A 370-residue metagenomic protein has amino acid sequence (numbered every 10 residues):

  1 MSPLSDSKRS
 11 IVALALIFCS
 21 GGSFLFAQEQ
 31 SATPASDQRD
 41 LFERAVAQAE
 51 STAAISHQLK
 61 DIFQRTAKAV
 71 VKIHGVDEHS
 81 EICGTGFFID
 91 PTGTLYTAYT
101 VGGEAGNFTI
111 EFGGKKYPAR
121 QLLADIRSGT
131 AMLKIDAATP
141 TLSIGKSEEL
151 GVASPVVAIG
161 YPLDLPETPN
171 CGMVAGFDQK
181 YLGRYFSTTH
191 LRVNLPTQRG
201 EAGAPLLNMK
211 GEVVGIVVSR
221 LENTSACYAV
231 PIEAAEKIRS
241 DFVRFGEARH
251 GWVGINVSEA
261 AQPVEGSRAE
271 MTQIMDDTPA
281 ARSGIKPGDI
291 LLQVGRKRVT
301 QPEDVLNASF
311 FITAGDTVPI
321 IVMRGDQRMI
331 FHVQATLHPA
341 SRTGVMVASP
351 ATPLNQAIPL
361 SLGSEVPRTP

Functional and structural regions predicted by a protein language model:
S2-V12: Bacterial N-terminal signal peptides that target proteins for export
A13-S23: Bacterial N-terminal signal peptides
S23-R39, D61, Y96, G114-Q121 (+3 more regions): C-terminal recognition in membrane/secretory proteostasis and scaffolding
Q28-F88, T94-Y99, N107, T130 (+4 more regions): N-terminal activation segment of mature serine protease catalytic domains
A69, V76, A131-S143, T168-S225 (+5 more regions): Active-site region of chymotrypsin-like
K72-C83, F88-T168, H190, P196-R199 (+7 more regions): Conserved active-site neighborhood of the chymotrypsin/trypsin-like protease fold
T92-T94, M209-V213, G288: Short, glycine-anchored, charge-dense loop/turn motifs used at functional sites
Y161, Q179, A204, D276 (+1 more regions): Short, conserved catalytic or interaction motifs in soluble domains
